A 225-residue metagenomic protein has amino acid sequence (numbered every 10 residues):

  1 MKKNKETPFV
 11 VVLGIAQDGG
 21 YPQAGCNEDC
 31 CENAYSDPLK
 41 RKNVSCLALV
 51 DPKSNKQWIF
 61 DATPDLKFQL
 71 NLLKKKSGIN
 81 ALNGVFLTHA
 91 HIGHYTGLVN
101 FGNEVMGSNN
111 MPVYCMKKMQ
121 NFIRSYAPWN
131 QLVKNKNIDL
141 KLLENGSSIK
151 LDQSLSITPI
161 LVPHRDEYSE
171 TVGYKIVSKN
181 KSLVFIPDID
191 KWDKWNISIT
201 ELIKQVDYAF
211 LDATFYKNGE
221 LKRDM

Functional and structural regions predicted by a protein language model:
K2-T7, L72, L151, D193-V206: Short amphipathic alpha-helices and their capping/turn segments at secondary-structure boundaries
N4, M111, M116-T171, K179: Metallo-beta-lactamase
V10, D61, L70, H89 (+5 more regions): Divalent metal-coordination and catalytic microenvironments
V10-G20: Short polar catalytic/cofactor-binding loops
I15-A16, A62-P64, A90, V162 (+2 more regions): Active-site metal-binding loops of divalent metal-dependent hydrolases
P22-A90, T96-V105, W195-E201: Pre-active-site segment of Zn-dependent metallo-hydrolases
K56-W58, G84, L155, K181-L183 (+1 more regions): Structural motif
N180-S182, I189-M225: Cap/insert and terminal regions of metallo-dependent hydrolase folds
